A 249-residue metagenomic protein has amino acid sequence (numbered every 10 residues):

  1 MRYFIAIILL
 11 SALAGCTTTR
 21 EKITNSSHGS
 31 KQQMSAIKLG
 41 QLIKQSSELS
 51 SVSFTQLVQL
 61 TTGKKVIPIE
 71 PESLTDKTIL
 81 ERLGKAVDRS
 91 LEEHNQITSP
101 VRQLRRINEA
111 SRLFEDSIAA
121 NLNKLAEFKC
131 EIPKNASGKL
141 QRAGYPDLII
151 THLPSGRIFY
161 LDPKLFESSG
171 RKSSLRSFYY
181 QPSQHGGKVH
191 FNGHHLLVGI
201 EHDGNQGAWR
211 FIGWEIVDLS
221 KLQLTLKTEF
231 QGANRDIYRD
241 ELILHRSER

Functional and structural regions predicted by a protein language model:
M1-Y3: Positively charged n-region of N-terminal signal peptides that target proteins for export
A14-G15: C-terminal motif of bacterial Sec signal peptides marking the signal peptidase cleavage site
K22-S117: Interdomain/boundary linker segments immediately adjacent to catalytic/signaling cores
A119-T151, S155: A short acidic/basic microdomain associated with nuclease active sites
L148-I150, F159-E167: Conserved catalytic cores of phosphodiester-cleaving nucleases, focusing on short active-site segments
S168-F178: Active-site-adjacent loop/helix micro-motif of nuclease/hydrolase catalytic cores
Q181-G187: Short, P/G- and charge-enriched loop/turn segments at secondary-structure junctions
V189-R249: Domain-level recognition of nuclease-like catalytic cores that cleave nucleotide substrates
